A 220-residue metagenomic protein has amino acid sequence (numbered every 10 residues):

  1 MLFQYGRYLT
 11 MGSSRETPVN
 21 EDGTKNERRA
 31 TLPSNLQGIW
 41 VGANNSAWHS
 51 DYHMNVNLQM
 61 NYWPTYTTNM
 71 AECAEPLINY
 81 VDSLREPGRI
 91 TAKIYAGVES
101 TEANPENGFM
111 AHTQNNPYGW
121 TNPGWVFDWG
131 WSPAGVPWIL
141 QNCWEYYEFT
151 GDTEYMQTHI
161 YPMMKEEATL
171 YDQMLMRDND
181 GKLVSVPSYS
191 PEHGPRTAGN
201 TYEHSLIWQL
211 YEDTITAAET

Functional and structural regions predicted by a protein language model:
M1-Q37, V41-A43: A long-range scaffold signal marking pre-active-site subdomains of enzyme folds
L2, R29, P33, M54-N57 (+6 more regions): Active-site-proximal structural scaffolding
L2-Y5, C73-L84, Y155-Y171, L210 (+1 more regions): Extended, well-ordered alpha-helical scaffold segments
F3, T10, T17, D22-K25 (+1 more regions): Carboxylate/His-rich catalytic cores and anion/metal-binding grooves
L9-G12, L58-A71, P133, P137-T153: Alpha-helical support elements that line or immediately flank enzyme active sites and cofactor-binding pockets
L9-G12, P64, Y80-P87, Y146-F149 (+4 more regions): Structured segments of extracytoplasmic/periplasmic soluble domains in secreted or envelope-associated proteins
S34-Y66, N79, E167: Zinc-dependent metallopeptidase catalytic helix centered on the HExxH motif and its immediate flanking segment
Q37-Y52, P105-Q157, Y171-T220: The feature captures the catalytic groove of carbohydrate-active enzymes
